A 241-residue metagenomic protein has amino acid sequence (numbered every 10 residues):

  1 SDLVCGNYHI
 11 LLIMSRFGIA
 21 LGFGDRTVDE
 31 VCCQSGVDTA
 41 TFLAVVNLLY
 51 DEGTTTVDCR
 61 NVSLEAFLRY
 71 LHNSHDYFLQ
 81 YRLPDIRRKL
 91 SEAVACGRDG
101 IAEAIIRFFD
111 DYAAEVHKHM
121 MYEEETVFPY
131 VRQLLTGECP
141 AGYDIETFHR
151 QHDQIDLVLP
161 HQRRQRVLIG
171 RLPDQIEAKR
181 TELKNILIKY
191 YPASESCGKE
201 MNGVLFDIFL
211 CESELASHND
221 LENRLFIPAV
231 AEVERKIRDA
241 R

Functional and structural regions predicted by a protein language model:
S1-R241: Small-residue-biased structural context
